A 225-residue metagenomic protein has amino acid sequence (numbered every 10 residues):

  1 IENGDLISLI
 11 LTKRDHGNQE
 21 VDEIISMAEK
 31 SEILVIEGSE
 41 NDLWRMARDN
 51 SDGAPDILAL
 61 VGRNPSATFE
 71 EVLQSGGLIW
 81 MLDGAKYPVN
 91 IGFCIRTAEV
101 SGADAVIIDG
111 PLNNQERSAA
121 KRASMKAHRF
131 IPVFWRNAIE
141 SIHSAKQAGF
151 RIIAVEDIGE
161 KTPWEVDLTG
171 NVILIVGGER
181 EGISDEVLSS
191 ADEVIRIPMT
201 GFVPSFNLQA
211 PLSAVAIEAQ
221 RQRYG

Functional and structural regions predicted by a protein language model:
I1-S8, T12-I25, E29-E32, S66-G159: RNA substrate-binding interface of SAM-dependent RNA methyltransferases
Q19-D22, M46-A47, S144, P163 (+1 more regions): Short, charged, surface-exposed secondary-structure boundary motifs
A28-G62: Glycine/small-residue-rich loop that forms an oxyanion/phosphate-binding "nest" at active or ligand-binding sites
L34-S39, V133-R136, I195: General small-molecule cofactor/ligand-binding pocket signal
G38-R48, A138-H143, E160-K161, F202-V203: A short acidic, often aromatic-flanked loop/helix-cap motif at beta-alpha or helix-coil junctions that lines enzyme
G38-S39, D83, D109-G110, I195-F202: Short beta->alpha connector loops at strand-helix junctions that form conserved, small/polar/Pro-enriched
A59, T97-V100, D104, R122 (+1 more regions): Structured adenosyl-cofactor binding patch, chiefly the S-adenosyl-L-methionine
A154-T200: Active-site/ligand-binding-proximal alpha/beta "capping" segment
